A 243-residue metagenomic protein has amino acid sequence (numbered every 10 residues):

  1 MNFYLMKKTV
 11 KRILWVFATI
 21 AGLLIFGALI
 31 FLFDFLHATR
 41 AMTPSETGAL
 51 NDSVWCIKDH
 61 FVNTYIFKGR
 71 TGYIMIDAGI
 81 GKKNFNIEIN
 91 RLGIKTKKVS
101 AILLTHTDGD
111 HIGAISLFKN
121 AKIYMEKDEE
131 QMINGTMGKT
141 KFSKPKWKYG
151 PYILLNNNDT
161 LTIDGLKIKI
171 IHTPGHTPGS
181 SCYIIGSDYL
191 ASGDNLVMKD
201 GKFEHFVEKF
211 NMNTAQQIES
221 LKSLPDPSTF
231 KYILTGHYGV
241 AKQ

Functional and structural regions predicted by a protein language model:
F3, K7-G72: Zn-dependent metallo-beta-lactamase
T43-R91, C182-M198: Conserved beta-strand hairpin/beta-sheet module of binuclear metal-dependent hydrolase folds, prominently
E46-V54, T140-S143, D164-L166: Short Pro/Gly-enriched beta-strand edge/turn motifs at strand-loop
I57, L92, G113-N120, Y183-I185 (+1 more regions): Alpha-helix C-terminal capping segments
G72, D128, D159, L166 (+1 more regions): Well-ordered beta-strand scaffold positions
M75-A78, V99-D110, Y124-E126, H172-G175 (+3 more regions): Active-site neighborhood of phospho(di)ester-bond hydrolases with catalytic His/Asp-centered motifs
K82-N84, N90-T160: Active-site HxH/HxHxD metal-binding segment of metal-dependent hydrolases
K167-P174, P178-K242: Metallo-beta-lactamase
